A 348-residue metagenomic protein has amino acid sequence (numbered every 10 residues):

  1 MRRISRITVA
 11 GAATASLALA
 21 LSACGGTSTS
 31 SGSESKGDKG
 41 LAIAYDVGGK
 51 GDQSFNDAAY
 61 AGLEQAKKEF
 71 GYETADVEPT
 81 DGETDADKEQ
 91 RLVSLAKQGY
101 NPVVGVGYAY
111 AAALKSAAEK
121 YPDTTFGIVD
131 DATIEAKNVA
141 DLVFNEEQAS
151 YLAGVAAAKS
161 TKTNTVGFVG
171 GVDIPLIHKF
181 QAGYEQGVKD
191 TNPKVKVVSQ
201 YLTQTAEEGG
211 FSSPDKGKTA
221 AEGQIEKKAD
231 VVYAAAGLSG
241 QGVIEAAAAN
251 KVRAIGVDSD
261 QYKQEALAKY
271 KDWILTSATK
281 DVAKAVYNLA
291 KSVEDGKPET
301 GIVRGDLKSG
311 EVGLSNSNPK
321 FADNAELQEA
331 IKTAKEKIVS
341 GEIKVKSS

Functional and structural regions predicted by a protein language model:
M1-V9: Bacterial Sec-dependent N-terminal signal peptides
R3, G26, G32-S348: A residue-level marker of the well-folded mature domains of exported/periplasmic proteins
A10-A15: Sec-dependent N-terminal signal peptides
A18-A23: C-terminal motif of bacterial Sec signal peptides marking the signal peptidase cleavage site
